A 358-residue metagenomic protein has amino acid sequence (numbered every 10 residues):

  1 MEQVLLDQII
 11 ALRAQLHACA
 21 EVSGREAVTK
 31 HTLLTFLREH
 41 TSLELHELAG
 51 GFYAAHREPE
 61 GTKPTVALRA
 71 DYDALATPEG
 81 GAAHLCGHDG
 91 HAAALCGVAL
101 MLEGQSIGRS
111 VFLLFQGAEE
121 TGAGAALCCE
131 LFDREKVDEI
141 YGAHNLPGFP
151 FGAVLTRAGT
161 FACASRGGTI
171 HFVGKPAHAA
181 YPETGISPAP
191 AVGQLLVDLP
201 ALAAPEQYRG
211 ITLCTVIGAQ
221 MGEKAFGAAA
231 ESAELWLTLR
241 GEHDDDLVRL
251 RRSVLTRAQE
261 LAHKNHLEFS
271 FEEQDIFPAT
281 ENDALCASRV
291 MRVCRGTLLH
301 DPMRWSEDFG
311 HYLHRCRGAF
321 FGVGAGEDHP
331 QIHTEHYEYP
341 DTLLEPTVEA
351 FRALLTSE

Functional and structural regions predicted by a protein language model:
M1-L85, D89-R109: Acidic/His- and Gly-rich active-site-bordering loop/insert found across diverse amide/peptide-bond hydrolases
L12-Q15, T32, F36-H40, M101 (+4 more regions): Generic non-transmembrane alpha-helical segments
L16, L68, H88, L113 (+7 more regions): Divalent metal-coordination and catalytic microenvironments
E26, A203-L213, F226, L261-E272 (+1 more regions): Flexible, glycine/charged-enriched surface loops at secondary-structure junctions
F52-A55, A74-L85, D89-G90, Q105-A230 (+1 more regions): Histidine/acidic-residue-rich, glycine-tolerant segments that coordinate divalent metal ions
Y53, T215-G222, F269-S288, D301-G310 (+2 more regions): A short beta-alpha structural unit
G218, A225-F271: Oxyanion-binding "anion nests"
L298-L355: Zn-dependent metallopeptidase/amidohydrolase metal-coordination segment
